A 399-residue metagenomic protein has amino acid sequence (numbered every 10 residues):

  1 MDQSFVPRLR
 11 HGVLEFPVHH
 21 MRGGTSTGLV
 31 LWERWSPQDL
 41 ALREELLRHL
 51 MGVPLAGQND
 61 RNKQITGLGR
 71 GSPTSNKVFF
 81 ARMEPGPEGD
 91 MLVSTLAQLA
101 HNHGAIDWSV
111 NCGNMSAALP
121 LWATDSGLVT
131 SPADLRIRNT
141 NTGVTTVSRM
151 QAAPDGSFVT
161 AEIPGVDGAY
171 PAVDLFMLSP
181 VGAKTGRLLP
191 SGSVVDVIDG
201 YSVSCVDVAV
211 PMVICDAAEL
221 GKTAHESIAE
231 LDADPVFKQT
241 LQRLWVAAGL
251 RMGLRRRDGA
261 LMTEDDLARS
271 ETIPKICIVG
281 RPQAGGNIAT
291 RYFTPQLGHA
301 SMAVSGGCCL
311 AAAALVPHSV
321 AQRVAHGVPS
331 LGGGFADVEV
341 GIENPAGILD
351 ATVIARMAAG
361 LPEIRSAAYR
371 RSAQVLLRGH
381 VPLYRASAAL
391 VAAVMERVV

Functional and structural regions predicted by a protein language model:
D2-V399: A glycine-rich beta-to-alpha transition motif near the start of alpha/beta enzyme domains, typified by
